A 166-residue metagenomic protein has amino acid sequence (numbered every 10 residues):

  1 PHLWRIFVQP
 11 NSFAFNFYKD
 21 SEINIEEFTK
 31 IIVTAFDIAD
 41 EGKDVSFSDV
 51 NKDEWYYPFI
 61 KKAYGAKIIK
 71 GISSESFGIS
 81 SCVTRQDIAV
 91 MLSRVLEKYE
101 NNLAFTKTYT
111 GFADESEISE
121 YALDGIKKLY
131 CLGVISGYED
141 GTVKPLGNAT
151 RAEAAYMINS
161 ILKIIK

Functional and structural regions predicted by a protein language model:
H2-T29, V33-F59, G65-Q86, L92-L123 (+2 more regions): Feature responds to low-complexity, polar/acidic, surface-exposed segments characteristic of secreted/exported proteins
I126: Catalytic cores of secreted/periplasmic or lumenal enzymes
